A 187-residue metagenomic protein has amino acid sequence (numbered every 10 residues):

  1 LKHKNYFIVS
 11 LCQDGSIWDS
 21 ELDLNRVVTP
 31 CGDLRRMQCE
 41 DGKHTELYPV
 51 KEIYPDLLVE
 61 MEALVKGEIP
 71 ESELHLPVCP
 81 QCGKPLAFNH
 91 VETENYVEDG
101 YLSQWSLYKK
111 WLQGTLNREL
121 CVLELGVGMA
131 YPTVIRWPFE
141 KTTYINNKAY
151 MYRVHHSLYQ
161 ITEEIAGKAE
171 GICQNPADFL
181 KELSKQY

Functional and structural regions predicted by a protein language model:
L1-Y187: Conserved catalytic alpha/beta core of Sir2/sirtuin-type deacylases, generalized to analogous enzyme cores that bind
